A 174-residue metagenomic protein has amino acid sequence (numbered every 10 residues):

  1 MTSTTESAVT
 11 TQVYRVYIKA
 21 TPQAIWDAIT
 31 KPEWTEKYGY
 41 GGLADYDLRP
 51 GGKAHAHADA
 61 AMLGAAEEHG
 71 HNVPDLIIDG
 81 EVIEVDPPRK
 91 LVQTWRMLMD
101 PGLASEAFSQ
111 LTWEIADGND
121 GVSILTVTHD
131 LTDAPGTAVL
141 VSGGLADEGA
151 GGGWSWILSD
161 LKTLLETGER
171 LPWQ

Functional and structural regions predicted by a protein language model:
M1-P50: Hydrophobic ligand-binding cavity/cleft-lining segments
V9-R15, P22, K53, I77 (+3 more regions): Intrinsic-disorder/low-complexity, polar/charged segments enriched in Ser/Thr/Lys/Arg/Asp/Glu/Gln
I25, T35, A54, V82 (+4 more regions): Hydrophobic pocket/interface hotspot
A44-D45, M62-V122: Hydrophobic-ligand binding "helix-grip"
G52-A60: N-terminal glycine/threonine-rich, aromatic-flanked beta-hairpin/loop signature
D100-S155, P172: Beta-strand/loop substructures that line and gate deep hydrophobic ligand-binding cavities in soluble
T163-Q174: Short, highly charged C-terminal tails/helix-capping segments
